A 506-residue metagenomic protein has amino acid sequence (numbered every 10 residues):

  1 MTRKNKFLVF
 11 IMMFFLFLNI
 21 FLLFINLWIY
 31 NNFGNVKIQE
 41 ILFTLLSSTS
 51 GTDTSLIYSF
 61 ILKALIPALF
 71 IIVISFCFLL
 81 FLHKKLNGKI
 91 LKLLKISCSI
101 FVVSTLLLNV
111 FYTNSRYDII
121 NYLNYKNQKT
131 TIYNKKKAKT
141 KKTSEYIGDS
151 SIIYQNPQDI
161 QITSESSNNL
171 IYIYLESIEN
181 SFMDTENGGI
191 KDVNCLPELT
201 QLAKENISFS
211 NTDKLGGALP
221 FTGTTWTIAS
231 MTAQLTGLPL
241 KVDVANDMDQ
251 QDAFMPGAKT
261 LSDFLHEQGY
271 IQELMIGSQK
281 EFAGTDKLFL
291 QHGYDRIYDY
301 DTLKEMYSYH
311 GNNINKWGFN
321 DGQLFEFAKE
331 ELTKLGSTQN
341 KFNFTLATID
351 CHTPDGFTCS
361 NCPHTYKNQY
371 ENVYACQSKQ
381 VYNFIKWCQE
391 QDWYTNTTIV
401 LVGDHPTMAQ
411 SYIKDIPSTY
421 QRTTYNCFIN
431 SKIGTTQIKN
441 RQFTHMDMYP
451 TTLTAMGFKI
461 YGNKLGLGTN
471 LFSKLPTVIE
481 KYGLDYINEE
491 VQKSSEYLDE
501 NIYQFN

Functional and structural regions predicted by a protein language model:
M1-L8, G51-S59, N87-L91, Y112-T140 (+9 more regions): Short, structured coil/loop segments at alpha-helix boundaries
M1-T130: Transmembrane and membrane-interface helices of multi-pass, inner-membrane envelope-modifying transferases
T2-N5, K37, S50-S55, N87-L91 (+14 more regions): Serine/threonine-rich low-complexity intrinsically disordered regions
W28-Q39, T130-T143, T260, D299 (+2 more regions): A diffuse structural propensity rather than consistent per-protein peaks
E40, C98, N109, N114 (+10 more regions): Generic intrinsically disordered, low-complexity segments enriched for polar/acidic and small residues
F43, Y58, I66-I71, I120 (+6 more regions): Generic detector of well-ordered alpha-helical segments enriched in charged/polar residues, highlighting helical
L108-S177, T185: Membrane-interface segments at or immediately adjacent to transmembrane helices that form the boundary between
I153-N506: Solvent-exposed soluble domains appended to multi-pass membrane proteins
